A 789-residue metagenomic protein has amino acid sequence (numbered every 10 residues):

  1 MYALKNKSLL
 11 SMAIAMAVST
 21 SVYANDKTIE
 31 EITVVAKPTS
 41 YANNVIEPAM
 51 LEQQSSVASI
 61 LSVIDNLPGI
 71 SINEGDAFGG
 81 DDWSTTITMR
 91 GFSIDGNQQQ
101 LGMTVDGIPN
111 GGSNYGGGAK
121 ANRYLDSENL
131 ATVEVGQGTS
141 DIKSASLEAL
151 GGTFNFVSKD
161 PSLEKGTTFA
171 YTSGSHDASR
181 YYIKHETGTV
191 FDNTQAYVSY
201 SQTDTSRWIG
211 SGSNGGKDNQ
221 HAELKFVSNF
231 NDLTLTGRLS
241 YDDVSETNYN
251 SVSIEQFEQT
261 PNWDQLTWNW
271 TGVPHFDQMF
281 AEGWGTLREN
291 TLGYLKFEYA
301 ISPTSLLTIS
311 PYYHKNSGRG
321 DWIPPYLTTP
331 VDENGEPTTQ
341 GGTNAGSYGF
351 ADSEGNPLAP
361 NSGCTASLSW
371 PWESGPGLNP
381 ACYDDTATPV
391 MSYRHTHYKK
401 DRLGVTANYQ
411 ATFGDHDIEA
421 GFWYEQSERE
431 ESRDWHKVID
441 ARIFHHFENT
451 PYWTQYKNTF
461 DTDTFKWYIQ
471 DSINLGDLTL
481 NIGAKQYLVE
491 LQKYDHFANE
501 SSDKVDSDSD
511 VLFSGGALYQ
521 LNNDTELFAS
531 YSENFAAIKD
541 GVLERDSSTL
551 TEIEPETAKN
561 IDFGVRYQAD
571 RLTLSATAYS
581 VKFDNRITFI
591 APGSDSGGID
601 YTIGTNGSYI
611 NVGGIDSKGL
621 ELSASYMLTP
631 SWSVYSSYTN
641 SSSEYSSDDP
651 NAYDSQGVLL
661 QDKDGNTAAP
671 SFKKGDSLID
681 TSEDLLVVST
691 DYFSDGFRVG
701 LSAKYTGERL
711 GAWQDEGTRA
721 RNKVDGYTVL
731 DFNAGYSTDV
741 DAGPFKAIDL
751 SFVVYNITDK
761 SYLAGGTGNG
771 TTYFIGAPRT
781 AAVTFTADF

Functional and structural regions predicted by a protein language model:
T28-L61, D81-T86, E134-V135: N-terminal periplasmic "start-of-domain" segments of outer-membrane beta-barrel proteins
I60-V63, T86-G91, T104, A121-R123 (+2 more regions): N-terminal periplasmic accessory domains that precede and gate Gram-negative outer-membrane beta-barrel machines
L61-P109: Extracytoplasmic beta-strand/coil segments of soluble accessory domains associated with Gram-negative outer-membrane
I108-Q137: Short acidic/polar hinge/loop motifs at secondary-structure boundaries that mediate gating or recognition
G166-S251, G285-A300: Transmembrane beta-barrel wall of Gram-negative outer-membrane proteins
E223, V227-N229, T234-Y294, R319-R394 (+1 more regions): Acidic/polar loop-and-plug regions of large Gram-negative outer-membrane beta-barrel proteins
A300, L306-Y312, Q520, E526-S532 (+2 more regions): Membrane-embedded beta-barrel scaffold of Gram-negative outer-membrane proteins
D415, N474-T479, N522, S580-K582 (+4 more regions): Gram-negative outer-membrane beta-barrel transporters
